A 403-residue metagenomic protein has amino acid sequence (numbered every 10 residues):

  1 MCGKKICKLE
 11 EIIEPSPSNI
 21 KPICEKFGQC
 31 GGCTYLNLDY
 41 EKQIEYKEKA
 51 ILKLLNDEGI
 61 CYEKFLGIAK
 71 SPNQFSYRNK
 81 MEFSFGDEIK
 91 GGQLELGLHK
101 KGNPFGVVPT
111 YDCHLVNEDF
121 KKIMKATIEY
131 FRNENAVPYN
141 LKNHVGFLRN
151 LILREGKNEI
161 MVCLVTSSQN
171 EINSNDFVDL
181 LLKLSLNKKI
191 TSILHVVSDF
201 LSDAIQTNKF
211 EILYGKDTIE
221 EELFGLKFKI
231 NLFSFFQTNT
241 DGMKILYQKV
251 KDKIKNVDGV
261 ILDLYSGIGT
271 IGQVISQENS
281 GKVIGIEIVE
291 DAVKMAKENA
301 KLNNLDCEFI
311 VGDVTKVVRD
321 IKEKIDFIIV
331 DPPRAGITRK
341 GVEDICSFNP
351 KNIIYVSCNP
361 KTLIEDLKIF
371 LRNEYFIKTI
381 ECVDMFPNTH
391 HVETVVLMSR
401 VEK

Functional and structural regions predicted by a protein language model:
M1-P22, K26, K316: Terminal RNA-binding accessory module
C7, L66, Y375-K378: Small-residue-enriched segments and motifs
I13-P17, K21, G31-P138, K157 (+1 more regions): Extended interfacial segments that mediate partner engagement and assembly in macromolecular machines
N79, I160, D258-G259: Nucleotide donor/acceptor-binding cores
S84, R154, C163-S167, L397: Short hydrophobic/aromatic beta-strand micro-patches that form the beta-sheet surface supporting nucleotide- or nucleic
N158-S167, K227-N231: Short, aliphatic-rich beta-strand segments
E171-K403: Rossmann-like S-adenosyl-L-methionine
